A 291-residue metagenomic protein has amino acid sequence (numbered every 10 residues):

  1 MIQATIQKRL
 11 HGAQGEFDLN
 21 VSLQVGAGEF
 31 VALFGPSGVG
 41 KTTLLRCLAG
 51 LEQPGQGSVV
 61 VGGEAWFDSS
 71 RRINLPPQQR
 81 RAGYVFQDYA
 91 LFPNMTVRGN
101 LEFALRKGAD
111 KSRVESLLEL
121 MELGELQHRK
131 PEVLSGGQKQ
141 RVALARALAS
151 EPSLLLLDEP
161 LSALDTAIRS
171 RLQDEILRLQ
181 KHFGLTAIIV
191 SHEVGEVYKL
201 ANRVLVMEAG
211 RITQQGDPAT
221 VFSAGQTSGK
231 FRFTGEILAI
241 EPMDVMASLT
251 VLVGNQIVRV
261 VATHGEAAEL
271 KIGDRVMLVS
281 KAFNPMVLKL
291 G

Functional and structural regions predicted by a protein language model:
E64-D68, A109-L126, L177-R178: Conserved ABC ATPase "signature" region
A65-G83, K111: ABC ATPase NBD coupling module
K130-L134, Q138-Q140: Conserved ABC ATPase signature
A149-S153: A short, proline-enriched helix->beta-strand linker immediately N-terminal to the Walker B motif in ABC-type P-loop
L155-E159: Catalytic Walker B motif of ABC-type/P-loop ATPase nucleotide-binding domains
Q215-G216: ABC ATPase "signature
